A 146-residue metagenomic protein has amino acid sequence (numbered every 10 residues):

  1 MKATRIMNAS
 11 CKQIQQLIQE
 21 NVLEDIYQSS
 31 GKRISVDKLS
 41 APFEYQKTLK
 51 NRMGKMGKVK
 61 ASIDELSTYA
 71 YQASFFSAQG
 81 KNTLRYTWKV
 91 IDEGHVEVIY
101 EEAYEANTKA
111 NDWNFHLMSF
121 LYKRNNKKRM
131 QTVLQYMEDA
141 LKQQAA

Functional and structural regions predicted by a protein language model:
M1-A41, A146: Hydrophobic ligand-binding cavity/cleft-lining segments
M1-I6, E44, K58, A70 (+2 more regions): Intrinsic-disorder/low-complexity, polar/charged segments enriched in Ser/Thr/Lys/Arg/Asp/Glu/Gln
N8-K12, V36, D64-Y69, T87-E97 (+1 more regions): A short, structured loop/turn motif at beta-sheet edges
Q13-I18, E24, I63, Y71-A73 (+3 more regions): Hydrophobic pocket/interface hotspot
Q15, I26, K55-G57, Y71 (+3 more regions): Short acidic, gly/pro-rich beta-turn/loop elements at beta-sheet edges and active-site/ligand-binding grooves
I26-Y27, F75, Y100, A110-D112 (+2 more regions): Short linear functional motifs in flexible/disordered or boundary regions
I34-K81, T132-Q135, D139-A146: Glycine-rich portal/gate segments that line the openings of hydrophobic small-molecule binding cavities
F76-Q131: Beta-strand/loop substructures that line and gate deep hydrophobic ligand-binding cavities in soluble
